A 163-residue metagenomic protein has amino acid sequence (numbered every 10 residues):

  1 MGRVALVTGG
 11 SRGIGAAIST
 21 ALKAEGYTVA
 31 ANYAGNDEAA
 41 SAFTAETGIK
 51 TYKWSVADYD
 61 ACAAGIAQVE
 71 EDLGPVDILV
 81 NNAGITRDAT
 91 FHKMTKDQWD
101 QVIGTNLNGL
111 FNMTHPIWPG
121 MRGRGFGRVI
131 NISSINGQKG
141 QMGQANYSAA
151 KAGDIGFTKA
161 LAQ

Functional and structural regions predicted by a protein language model:
S11-R12: Conserved glycine-rich cofactor-binding loop
E25-S41: Conserved glycine-rich Rossmann-like NAD(P)H-binding loop of the short-chain dehydrogenase/reductase
W54-G65, K96: The beta1-alpha1 cofactor-binding region of Rossmann-like NAD(H)/NADP(H)-dependent oxidoreductases
T90-F91, Q98-I103: Substrate-binding pocket helix/loop in short-chain dehydrogenase/reductase
T114, A150, T158: Active-site helix of classical SDR
P119, Q163: Alpha-helical segment proximal to the catalytic Tyr-Lys
S134: Residue(s) in the substrate-gating loop at a strand-loop-helix junction that position the organic substrate next
